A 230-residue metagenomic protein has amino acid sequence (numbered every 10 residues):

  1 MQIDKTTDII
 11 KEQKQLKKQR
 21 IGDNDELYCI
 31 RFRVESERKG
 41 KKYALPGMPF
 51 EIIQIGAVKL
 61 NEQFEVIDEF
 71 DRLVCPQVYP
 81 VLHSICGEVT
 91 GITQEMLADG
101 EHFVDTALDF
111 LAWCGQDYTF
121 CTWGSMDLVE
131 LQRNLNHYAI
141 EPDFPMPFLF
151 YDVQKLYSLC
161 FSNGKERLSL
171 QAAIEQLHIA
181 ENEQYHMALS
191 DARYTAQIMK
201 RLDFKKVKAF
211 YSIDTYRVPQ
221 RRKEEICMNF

Functional and structural regions predicted by a protein language model:
M1-Q63: Entry/capping segment at the start of metal-dependent catalytic domains with acidic active-site entry clusters
P46-M48, G100, Y185: Flexible, glycine- and charge-enriched loops at secondary-structure boundaries
F50-I55, K59-T90, A112-F230: Metal-dependent phosphoesterase core characteristic of DEDDh/y 3'-5' exonuclease domains
G87-T106: Metal-dependent phosphoesterase signature
